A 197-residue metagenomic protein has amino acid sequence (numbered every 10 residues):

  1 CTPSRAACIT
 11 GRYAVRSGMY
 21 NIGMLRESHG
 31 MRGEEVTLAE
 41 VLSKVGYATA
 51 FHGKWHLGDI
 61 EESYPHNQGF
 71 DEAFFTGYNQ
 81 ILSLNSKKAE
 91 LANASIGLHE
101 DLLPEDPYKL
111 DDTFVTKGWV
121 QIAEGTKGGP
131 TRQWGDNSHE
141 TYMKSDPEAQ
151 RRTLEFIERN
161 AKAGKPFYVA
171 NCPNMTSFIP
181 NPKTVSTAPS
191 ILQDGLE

Functional and structural regions predicted by a protein language model:
C1-E197: Formylglycine-dependent sulfatase
